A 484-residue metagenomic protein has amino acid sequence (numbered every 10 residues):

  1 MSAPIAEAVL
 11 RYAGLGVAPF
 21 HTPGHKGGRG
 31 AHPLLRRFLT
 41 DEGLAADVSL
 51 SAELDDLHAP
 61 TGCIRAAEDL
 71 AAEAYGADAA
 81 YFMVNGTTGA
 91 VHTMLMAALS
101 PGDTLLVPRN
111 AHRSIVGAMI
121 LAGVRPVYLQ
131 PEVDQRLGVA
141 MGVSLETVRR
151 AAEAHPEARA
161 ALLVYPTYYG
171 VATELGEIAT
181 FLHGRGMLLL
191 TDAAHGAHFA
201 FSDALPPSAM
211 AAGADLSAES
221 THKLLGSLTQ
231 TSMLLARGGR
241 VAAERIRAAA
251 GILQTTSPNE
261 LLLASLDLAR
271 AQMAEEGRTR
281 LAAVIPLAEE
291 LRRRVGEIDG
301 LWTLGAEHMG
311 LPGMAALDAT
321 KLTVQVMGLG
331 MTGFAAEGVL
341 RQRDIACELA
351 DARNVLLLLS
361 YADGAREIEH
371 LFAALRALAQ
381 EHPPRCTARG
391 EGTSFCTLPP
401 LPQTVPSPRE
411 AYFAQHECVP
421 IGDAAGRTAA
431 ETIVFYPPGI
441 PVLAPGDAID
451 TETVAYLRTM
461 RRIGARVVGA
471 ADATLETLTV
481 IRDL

Functional and structural regions predicted by a protein language model:
M1-T61, P438: N-terminal "arm"/small-domain region of PLP-dependent enzymes with the aminotransferase-like
I5-L10, G16, A77, T87-E307: Conserved PLP-enzyme active-site core in the AAT-like
G30-R36, A79-F82, S114, V143 (+2 more regions): Short acidic/polar alpha-helix capping motifs at helix-coil junctions
L44-G89: Conserved N-terminal alpha-helix of the aminotransferase class I/II PLP-enzyme fold
F82, Y128-Q130, E219, L349 (+1 more regions): Structural signal for conserved beta-strand scaffold positions within catalytic alpha/beta enzyme cores
E290-A470: Conserved C-terminal alpha-helix-loop-beta "cap" of PLP-dependent enzymes that closes/shapes the active-site mouth
R466-L484: Charge-dense polyanion-binding interfaces
